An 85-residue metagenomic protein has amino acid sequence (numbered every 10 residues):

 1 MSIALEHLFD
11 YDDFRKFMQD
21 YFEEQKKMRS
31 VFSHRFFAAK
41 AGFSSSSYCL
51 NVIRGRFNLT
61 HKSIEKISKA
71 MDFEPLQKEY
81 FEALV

Functional and structural regions predicted by a protein language model:
M1-S30: A short, Lys/Arg-rich alpha-helix, primarily the initiator
S2-L8, A70-M71, P75-V85: Short amphipathic recognition helices of helix-turn-helix/homeodomain-type DNA-binding modules
F22, V52-I53, S63: DNA major-groove recognition helix of helix-turn-helix
S30-S33, S44, K62: Residue-level signal for the short linker/turn that defines the boundary of a DNA-recognition helix
R35-F36, E65: Residues within the helices of the helix-turn-helix
A39-L59, S68: Recognition helix of helix-turn-helix/homeodomain-like DNA-binding domains that insert into the DNA major groove
L59-K62, E74: Short, basic alpha-helical nucleic acid-contact segments in DNA-binding proteins and DNA transaction factors
K62-K66, Y80: Short Lys/Arg-enriched helix C-cap and helix-to-coil transition segments that create basic nucleic-acid-contact patches
